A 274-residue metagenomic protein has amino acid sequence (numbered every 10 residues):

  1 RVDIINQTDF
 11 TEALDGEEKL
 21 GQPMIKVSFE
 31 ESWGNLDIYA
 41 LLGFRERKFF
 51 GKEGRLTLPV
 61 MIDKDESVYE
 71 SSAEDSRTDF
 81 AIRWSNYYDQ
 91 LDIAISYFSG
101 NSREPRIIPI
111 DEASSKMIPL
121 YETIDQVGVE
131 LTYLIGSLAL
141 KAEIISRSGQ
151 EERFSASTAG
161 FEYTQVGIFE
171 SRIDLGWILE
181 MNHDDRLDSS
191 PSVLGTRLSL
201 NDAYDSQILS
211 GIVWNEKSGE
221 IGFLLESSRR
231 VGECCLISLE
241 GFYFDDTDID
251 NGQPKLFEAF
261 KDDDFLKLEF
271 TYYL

Functional and structural regions predicted by a protein language model:
R1-L56, D89, F242-D246: Outer membrane beta-barrel
G21-I25, T78-I82, D125-V129, S155-F161 (+3 more regions): Hydrophobic, lipid-facing positions within transmembrane beta-strands of outer-membrane proteins
S28-E31, S85-Y88, Y133-I135, Y163-Q165 (+5 more regions): Residue-level signature of outer-membrane beta-barrel architecture
W33-L36, Q90-I93, S137-K141, I168-G176 (+2 more regions): Repeated loop/turn-to-beta-strand initiation elements of outer-membrane beta-barrel proteins
I38-L42, I95-S99, A142-S146, W177-H183 (+3 more regions): Transmembrane beta-barrel strands of outer-membrane/channel proteins
K48, R55-F154: Surface-exposed beta-loop-beta
R147-S155, D184-P191, I212-L224, F260: Solvent-exposed loop/turn segments connecting transmembrane beta-strands in outer-membrane beta-barrel proteins
F161, Y243, F260-L274: Outer-membrane beta-barrel "beta-signal"
